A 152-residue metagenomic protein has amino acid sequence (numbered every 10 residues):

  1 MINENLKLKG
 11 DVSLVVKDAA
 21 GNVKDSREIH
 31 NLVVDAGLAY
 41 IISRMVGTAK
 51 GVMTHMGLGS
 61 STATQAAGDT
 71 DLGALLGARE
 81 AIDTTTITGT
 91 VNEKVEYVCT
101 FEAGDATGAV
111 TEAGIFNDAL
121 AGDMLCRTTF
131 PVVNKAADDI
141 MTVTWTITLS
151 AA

Functional and structural regions predicted by a protein language model:
M1-T111, D118-A152: Small cysteine-rich, disulfide-bonded extracellular modules of the LU/uPAR three-finger superfamily and closely related
